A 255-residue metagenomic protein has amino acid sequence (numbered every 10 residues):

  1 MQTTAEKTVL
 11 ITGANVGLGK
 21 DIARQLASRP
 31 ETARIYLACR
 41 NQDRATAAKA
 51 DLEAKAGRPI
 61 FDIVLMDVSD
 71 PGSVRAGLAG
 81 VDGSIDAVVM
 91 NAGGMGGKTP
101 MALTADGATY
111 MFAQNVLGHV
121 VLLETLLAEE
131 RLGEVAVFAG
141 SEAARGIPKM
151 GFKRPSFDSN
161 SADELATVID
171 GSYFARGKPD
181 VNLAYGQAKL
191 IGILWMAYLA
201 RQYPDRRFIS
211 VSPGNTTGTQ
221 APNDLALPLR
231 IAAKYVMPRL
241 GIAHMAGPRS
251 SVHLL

Functional and structural regions predicted by a protein language model:
M1-T217: Rossmann-fold NAD(P)H-dependent dehydrogenase/reductase core
F152-P155, T217-V236: A glycine/serine/threonine-rich, flexible loop-to-helix segment that serves as the NAD(P) cofactor-binding "lid"
P179, L183, I231, Y235-P238: Short coil/turn segments at secondary-structure junctions
K234-L255: C-terminal helical subdomain
